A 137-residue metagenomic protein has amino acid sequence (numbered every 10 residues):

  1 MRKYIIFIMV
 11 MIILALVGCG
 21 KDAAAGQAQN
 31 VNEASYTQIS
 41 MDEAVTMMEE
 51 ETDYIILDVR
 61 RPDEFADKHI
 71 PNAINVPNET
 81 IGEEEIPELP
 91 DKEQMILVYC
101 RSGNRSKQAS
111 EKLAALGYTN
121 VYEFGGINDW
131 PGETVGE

Functional and structural regions predicted by a protein language model:
R2-I8, L14-D42, M47, Y54 (+2 more regions): Rhodanese-like catalytic fold shared by cysteine-dependent sulfurtransferases and DSP/PTP-type phosphatases
I56-D58: Hydrophobic beta-strand scaffold positions of dinucleotide-using enzymes
